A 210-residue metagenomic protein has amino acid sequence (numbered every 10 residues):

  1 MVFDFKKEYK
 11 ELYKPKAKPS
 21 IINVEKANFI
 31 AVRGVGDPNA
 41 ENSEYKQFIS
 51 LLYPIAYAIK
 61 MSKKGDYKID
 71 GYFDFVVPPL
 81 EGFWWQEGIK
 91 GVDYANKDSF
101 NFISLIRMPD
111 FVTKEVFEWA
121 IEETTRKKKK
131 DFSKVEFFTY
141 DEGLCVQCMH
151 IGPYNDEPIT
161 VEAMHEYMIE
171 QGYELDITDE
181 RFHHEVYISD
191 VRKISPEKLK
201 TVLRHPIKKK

Functional and structural regions predicted by a protein language model:
M1-K210: A solvent-exposed interaction/effector surface
